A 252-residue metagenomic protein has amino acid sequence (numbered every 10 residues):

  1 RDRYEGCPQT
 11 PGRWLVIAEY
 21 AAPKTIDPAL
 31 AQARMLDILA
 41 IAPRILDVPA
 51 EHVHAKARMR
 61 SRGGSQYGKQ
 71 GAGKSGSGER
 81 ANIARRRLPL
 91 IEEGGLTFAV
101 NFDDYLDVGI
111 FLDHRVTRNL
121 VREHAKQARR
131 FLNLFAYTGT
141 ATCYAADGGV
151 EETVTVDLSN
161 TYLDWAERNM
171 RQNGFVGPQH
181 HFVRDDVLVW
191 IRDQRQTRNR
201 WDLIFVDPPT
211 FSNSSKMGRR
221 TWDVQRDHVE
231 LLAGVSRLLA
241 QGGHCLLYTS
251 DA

Functional and structural regions predicted by a protein language model:
R1-A22: Non-catalytic accessory regions of SAM-dependent methyltransferases
R34-F111, N119: Non-catalytic substrate-recognition/targeting regions of SAM-dependent transferases
R129-L134: Conserved class I S-adenosyl-L-methionine
T140-G149: Conserved SAM-binding loop of SAM-dependent methyltransferases across substrates and taxa, primarily the Class I
E152-D157: Conserved SAM-binding motif I beta-strand of class I
Y162, W201-G234: Mobile active-site "lid"/loop adjacent to the S-adenosyl-L-methionine
D164-N199: S-adenosyl-L-methionine
Y248-A252: Conserved small/polar residues in nucleotide/adenosyl-binding loops
